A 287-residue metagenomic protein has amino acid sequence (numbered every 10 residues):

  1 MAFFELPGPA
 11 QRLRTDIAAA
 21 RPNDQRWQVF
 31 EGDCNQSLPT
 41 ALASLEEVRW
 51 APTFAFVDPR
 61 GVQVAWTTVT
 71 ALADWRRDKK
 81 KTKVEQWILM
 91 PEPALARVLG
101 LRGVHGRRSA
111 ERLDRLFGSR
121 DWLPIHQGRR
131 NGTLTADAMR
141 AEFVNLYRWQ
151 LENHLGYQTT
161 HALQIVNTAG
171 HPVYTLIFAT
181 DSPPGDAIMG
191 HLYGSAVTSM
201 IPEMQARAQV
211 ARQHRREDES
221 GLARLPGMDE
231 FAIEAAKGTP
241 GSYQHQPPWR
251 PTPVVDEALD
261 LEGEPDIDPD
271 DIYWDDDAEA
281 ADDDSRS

Functional and structural regions predicted by a protein language model:
M1-S287: Class I S-adenosyl-L-methionine-dependent methyltransferase catalytic core
